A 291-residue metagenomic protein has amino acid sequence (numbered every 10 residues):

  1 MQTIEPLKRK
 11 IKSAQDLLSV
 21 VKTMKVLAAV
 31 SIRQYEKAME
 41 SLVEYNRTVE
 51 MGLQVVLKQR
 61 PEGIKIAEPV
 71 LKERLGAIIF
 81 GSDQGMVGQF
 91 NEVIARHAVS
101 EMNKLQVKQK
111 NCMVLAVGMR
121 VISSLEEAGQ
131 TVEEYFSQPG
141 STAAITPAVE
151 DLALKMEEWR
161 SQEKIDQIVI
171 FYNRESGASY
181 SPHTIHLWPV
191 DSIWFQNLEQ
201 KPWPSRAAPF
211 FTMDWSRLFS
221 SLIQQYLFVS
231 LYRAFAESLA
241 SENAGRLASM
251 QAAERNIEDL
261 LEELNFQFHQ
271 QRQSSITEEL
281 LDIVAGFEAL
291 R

Functional and structural regions predicted by a protein language model:
M1-R291: C-terminal beta-strand-loop-alpha-helix "lid" module of Rossmann-like NAD(P)-dependent dehydrogenases
